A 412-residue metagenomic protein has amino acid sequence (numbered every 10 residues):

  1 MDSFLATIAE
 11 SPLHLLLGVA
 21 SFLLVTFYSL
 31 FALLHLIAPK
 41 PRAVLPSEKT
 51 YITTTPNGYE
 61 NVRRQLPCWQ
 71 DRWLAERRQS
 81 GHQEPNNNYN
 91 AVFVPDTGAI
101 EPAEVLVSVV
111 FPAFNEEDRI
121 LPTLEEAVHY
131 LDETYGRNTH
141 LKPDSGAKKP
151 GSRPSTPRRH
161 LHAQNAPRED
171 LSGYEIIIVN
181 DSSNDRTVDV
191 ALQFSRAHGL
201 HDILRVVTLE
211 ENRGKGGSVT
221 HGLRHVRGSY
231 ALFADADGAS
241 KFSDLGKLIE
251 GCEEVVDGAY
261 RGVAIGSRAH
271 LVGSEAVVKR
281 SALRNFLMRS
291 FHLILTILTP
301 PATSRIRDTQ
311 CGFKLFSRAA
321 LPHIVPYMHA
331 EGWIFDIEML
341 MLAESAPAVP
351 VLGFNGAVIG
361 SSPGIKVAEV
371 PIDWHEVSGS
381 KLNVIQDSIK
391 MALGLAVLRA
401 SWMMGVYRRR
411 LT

Functional and structural regions predicted by a protein language model:
D2-A103, Y327-T412: Hydrophobic helical membrane-anchoring modules
L106-S108, E175, E338: Cell-envelope/extracellular polymer assembly enzymes that use nucleotide-activated donors
F111-H129, S182: Active-site beta-to-alpha loop of glycosyltransferases that engages the nucleotide-sugar donor
L121-P122, T156-P157, D185-Q193: Acidic helix N-cap motif at the loop->helix transition within catalytic regions of sugar-transfer enzymes
E125-S172: Short, acidic, metal-binding catalytic loop of nucleotide-sugar glycosyltransferases
P143-A147, I177-V188, G238: A conserved acidic beta->alpha catalytic loop
E169-I178, V188-H225: Conserved donor nucleotide-binding strand/loop of the catalytic core
L209-H225, Y230-F233, F242-W333, V377-L382: Acceptor/aglycone-binding surface of glycosyltransferases and processive sugar-polymer synthases
